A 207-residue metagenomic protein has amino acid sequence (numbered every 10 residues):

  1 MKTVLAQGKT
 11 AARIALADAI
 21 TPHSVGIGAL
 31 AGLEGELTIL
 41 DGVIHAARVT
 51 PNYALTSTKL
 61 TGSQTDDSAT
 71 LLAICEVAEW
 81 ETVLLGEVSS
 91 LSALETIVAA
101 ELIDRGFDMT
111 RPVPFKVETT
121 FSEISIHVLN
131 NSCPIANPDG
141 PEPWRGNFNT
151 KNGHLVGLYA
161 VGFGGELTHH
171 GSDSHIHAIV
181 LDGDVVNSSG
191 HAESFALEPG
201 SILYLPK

Functional and structural regions predicted by a protein language model:
K2-P22, E76-W80, L91, T150-G162: Extracellular/luminal recognition modules and glycoprotein regions
G8-T70: N-terminal low-complexity or amphipathic/hydrophobic leaders
E34, P112, D173-H175: Extracellular structured ligand-interaction cores
R48-M109: Contiguous hydrophobic, core-forming segments of folded domains
S57, Y159, N187: N-terminal nucleophile
E87-W144: Mid-length scaffold segments of soluble, non-membrane domains
N131-D182: Short, hydrophobic/π-rich interface segment
I179-K207: C-terminal structured interaction module
